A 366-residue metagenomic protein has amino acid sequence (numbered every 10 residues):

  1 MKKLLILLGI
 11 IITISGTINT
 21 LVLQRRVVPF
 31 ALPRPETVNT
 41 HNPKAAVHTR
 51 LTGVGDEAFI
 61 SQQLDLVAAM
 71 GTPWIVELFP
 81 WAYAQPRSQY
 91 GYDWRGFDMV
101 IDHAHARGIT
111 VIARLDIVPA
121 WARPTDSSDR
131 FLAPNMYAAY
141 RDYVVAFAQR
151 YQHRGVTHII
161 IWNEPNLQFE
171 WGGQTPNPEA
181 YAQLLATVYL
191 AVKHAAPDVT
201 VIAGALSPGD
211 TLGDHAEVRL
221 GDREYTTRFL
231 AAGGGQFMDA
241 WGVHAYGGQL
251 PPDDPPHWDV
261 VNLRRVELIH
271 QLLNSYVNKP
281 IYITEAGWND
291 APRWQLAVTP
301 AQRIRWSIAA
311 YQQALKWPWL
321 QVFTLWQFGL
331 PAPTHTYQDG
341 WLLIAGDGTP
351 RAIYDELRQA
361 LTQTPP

Functional and structural regions predicted by a protein language model:
L5-Q24, P35-V38, I112, R150 (+1 more regions): Aromatic-rich peripheral "rim/lid" segments of glycoside hydrolase catalytic domains that contact and position glycan
N19-P73, L78: Boundary/entry segment of secreted carbohydrate-active catalytic domains
N42, Y137, R141, N177-I304 (+4 more regions): Noncatalytic carbohydrate-binding groove/subsite architecture in carbohydrate-active enzymes
A45-F59, D126-P134, A216-R219, D253-D254: Acidic/histidine-rich helix-loop elements that form or flank divalent-metal/phosphate-binding sites at the catalytic
A45-T49, I75-E77, V111-L115, I159-I161 (+4 more regions): Hydrophobic faces of well-ordered beta-strands that scaffold small-molecule active sites in alpha/beta enzyme cores
M70-S88, Y92-H215, G248, W288-A291 (+1 more regions): Substrate-binding cleft and catalytic face of glycoside hydrolase catalytic domains, especially the flexible beta-alpha
V100-T110, R150-G155, T187-V199, A232-F237 (+3 more regions): A structural motif corresponding to the C-terminal end of an alpha-helix and its immediate exit/capping segment
